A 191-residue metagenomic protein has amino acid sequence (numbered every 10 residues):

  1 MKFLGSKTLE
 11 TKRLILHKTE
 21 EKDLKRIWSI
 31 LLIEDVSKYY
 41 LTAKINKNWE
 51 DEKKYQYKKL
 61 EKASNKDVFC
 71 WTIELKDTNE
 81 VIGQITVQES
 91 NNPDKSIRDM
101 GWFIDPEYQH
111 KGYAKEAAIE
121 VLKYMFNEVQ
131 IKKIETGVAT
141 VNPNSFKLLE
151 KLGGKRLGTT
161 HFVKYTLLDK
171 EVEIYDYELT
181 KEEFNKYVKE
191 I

Functional and structural regions predicted by a protein language model:
M1-K38, C70, E74-I191: Acyl-donor (CoA/ACP) binding surface of acyl/acetyltransferases
S37-K58, F69: Conserved GNAT-fold acetyl-CoA-binding loop/helix
L60-E61, F126: N-terminal cationic-hydrophobic initiation segments that often serve targeting/anchoring roles
K62-D67: Short loop/turn motifs at secondary-structure junctions and domain boundaries
